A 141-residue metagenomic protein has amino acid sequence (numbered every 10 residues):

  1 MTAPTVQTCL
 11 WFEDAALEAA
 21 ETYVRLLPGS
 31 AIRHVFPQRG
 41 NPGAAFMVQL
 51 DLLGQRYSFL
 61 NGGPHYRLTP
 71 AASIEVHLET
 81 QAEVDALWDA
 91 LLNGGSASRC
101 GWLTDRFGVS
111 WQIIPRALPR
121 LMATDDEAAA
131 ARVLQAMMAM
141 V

Functional and structural regions predicted by a protein language model:
Q7, A45, S98-C100: Short loop/turn microsegments at loop-to-beta-strand junctions
C9-G54: Core segments of cupin and vicinal oxygen chelate
F12, A16-L17, L26, L52 (+4 more regions): Vicinal oxygen chelate
L60-N61: Membrane-helix exit/interface motif
A117-A136: A short, polar/charged loop-to-alpha-helix boundary motif
